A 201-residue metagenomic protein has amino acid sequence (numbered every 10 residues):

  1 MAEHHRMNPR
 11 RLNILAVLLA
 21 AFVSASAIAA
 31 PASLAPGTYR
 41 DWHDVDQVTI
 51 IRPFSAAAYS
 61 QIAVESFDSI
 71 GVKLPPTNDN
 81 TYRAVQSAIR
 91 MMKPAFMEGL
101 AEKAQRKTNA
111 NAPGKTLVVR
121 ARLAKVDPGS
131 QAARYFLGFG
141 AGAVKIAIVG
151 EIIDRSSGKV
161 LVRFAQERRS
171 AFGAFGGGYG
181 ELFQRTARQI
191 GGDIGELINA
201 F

Functional and structural regions predicted by a protein language model:
H4-A16: Bacterial N-terminal signal peptides that target proteins for export
A16-S26: Bacterial N-terminal signal peptides
I28-P94, E167, L197-F201: A structural "domain/chain start" motif
A30-R40, R106-K159, S170-G177, E181: Surface-exposed short loop/turn segments
F67, R122-A124, A165: Short, well-ordered beta-to-alpha junction loops that form the rim of enzyme active sites and present histidine/acidic
N78-R83, I153-A200: Short secondary-structure boundary motifs at beta->alpha junctions and helix caps
I89, K93, M97, A101 (+3 more regions): Extracytoplasmic/secreted envelope proteins and their assembly/folding machinery, especially bacterial periplasmic
E102-A112, I198-F201: Surface-exposed helix-capping loop/turn segments at secondary-structure junctions
